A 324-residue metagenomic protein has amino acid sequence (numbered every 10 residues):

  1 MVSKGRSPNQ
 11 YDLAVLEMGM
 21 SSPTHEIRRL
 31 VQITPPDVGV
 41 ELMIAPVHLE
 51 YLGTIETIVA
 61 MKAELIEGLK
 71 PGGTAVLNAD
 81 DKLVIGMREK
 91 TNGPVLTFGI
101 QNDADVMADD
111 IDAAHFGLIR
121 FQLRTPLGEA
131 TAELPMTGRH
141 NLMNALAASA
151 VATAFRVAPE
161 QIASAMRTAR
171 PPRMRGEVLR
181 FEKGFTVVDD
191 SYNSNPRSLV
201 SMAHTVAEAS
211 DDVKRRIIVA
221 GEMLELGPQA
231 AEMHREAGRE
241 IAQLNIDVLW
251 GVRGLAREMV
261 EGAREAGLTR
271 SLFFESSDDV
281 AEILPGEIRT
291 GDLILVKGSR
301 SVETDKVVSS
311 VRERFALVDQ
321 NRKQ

Functional and structural regions predicted by a protein language model:
M1-T74, I85-T91, A152, G286 (+1 more regions): Phosphate-binding loop of NTP-binding sites
M1-V2, A145-F155, M202, V206 (+1 more regions): Buried hydrophobic packing segments
L13, V38, A147, I288-K297: Short SAM/SAH-binding signature in class I
D37-T186, D211-K214, R239-A242, I246-V248 (+1 more regions): Acidic, Mg2+-coordinating active-site environments of NTP-dependent enzymes
P46-L52, V188, M223-G227, V296: A short acidic, helix-capping loop that chelates divalent metal ions and anchors anionic groups
P172-M174, S191-L268, F273, Q320-Q324: Active-site beta-alpha connecting loops in nucleotide-dependent enzymes
R173-E177, L199, L293, T304-S309 (+1 more regions): ATP-dependent carboxylate/acyl-activation modules
V280-E287: Short amphipathic alpha-helix with an adjacent loop that forms part of the alpha/beta core around
